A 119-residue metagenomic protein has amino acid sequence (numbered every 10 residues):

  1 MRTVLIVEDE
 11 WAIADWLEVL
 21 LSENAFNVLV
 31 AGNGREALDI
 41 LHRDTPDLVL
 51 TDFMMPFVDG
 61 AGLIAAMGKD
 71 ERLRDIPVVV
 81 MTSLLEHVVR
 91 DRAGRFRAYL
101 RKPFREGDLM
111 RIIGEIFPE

Functional and structural regions predicted by a protein language model:
E8: Conserved acidic carboxylate
W11-L29: Two-component/phosphorelay signaling modules centered on CheY-like receiver
V30-L48: Acidic, metal-coordinating helix/loop segments flanking the phosphotransfer/catalytic sites of two-component signaling
D52: Active-site residues of response regulator receiver
M55: Receiver (REC) domain active-site loop signature in two-component systems and cognate sites in sensor histidine kinases
V79-T82: Hydrophobic/aromatic residues positioned on beta-strands within the core alpha/beta folds
F104-E115: C-terminal output helix
